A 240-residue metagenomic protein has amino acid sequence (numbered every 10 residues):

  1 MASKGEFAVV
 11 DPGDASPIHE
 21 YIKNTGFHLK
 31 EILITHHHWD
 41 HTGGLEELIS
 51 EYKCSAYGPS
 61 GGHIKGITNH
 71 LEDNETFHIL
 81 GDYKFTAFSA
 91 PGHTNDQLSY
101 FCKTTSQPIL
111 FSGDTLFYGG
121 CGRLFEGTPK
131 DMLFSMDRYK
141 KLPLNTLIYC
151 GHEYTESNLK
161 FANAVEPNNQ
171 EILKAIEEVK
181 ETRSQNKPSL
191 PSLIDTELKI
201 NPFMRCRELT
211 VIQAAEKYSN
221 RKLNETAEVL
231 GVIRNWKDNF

Functional and structural regions predicted by a protein language model:
M1-A2, F101-K103, A162: Short beta-strand-to-turn element immediately C-terminal to the catalytic PLP-Schiff-base lysine in fold type I
F7, D14-S89, P108, K174 (+1 more regions): Active-site HxH/HxHxD metal-binding segment of metal-dependent hydrolases
D11, L48, D114, H152 (+1 more regions): Residue-level signal for inorganic ion chemistry
P12-D14, H37, G61-G62, H93-T94 (+3 more regions): Active-site metal-binding loops of divalent metal-dependent hydrolases
T76, D82-S89, T94-P129: Ligand/cofactor pocket segment of small-molecule handling proteins
G120-T146: Active-site-adjacent loop/tail segments of enzyme domains
D137-L147, E156-F240: Accessory terminal helices/loops
